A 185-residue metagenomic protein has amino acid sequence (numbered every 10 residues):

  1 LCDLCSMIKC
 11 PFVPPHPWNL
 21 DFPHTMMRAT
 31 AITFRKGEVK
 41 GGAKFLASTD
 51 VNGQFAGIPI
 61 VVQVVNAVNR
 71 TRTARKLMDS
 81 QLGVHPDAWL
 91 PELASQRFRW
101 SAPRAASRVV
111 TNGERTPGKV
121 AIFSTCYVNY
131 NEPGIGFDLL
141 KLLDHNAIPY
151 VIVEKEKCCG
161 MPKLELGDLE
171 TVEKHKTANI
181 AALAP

Functional and structural regions predicted by a protein language model:
L1-P185: Iron-sulfur-cluster electron-transfer modules
